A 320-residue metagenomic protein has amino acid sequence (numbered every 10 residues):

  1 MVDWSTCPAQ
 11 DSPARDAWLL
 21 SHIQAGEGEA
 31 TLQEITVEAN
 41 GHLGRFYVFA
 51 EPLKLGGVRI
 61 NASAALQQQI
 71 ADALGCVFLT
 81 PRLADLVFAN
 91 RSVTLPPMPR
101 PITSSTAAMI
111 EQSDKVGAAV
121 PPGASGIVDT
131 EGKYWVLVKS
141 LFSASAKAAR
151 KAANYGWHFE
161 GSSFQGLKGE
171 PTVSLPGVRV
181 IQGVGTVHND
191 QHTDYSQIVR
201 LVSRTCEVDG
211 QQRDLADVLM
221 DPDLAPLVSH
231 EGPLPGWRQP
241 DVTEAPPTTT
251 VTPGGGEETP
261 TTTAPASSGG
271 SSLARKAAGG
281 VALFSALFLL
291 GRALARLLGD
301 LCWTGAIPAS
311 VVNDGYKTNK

Functional and structural regions predicted by a protein language model:
T31-N61: Extracellular adhesion/carbohydrate-recognition regions
L32, L43, A73, N154 (+2 more regions): Extracellular structured ligand-interaction cores
P52-V58, A73-L74, V187-H188: Second-shell loop/turn segments in exported
A64-E131, L201: Conserved hydrophobic ligand-interaction patch in extracellular adhesion modules
I102-T172: Acidic, glycine-rich loop-and-strand cores that form catalytic or ligand-binding grooves in diverse globular domains
T186-T261, L273, A286, L290: Low-complexity, Gly/Ser/Thr/Pro-rich intrinsically disordered linker/tail segments
S271-L297: Single-pass alpha-helical membrane anchors
L287-K320: C-terminal membrane-anchoring or membrane-association module
